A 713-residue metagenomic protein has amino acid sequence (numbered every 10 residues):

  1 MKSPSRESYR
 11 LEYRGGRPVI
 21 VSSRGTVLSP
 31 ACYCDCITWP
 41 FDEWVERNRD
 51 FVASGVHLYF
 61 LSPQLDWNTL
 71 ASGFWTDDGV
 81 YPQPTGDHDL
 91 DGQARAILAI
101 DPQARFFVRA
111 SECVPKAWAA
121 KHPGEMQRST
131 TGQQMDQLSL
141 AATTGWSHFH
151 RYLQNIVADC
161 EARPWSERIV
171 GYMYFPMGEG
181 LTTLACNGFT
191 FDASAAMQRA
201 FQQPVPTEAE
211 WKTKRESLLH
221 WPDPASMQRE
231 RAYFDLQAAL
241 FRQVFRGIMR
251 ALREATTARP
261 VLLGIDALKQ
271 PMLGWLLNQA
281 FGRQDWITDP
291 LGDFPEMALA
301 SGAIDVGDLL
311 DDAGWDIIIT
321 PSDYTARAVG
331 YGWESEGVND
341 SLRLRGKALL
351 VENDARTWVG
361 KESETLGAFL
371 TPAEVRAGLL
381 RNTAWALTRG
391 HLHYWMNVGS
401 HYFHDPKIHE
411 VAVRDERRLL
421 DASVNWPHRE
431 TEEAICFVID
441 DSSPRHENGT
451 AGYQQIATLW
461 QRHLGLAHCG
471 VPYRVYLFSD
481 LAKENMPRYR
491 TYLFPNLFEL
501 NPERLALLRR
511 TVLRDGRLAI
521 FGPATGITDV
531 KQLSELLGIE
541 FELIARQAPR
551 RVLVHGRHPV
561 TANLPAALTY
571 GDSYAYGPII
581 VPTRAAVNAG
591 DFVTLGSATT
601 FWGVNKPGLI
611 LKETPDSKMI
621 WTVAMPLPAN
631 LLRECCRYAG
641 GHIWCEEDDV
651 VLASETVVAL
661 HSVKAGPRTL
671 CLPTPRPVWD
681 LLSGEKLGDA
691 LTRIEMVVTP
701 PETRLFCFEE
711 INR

Functional and structural regions predicted by a protein language model:
M1-F51, V424-W426: N-terminal carbohydrate-binding accessory modules
V27-P40, L65-H88, T131-R151, D159 (+9 more regions): The substrate-binding groove and active-site-proximal loops of carbohydrate-active enzymes, especially glycoside
L28-C34, Y59-L61, F106-A110, V170-Y174 (+4 more regions): Hydrophobic faces of well-ordered beta-strands that scaffold small-molecule active sites in alpha/beta enzyme cores
W39-D42, E296-L309, G465-N485: A short, well-structured beta->alpha microelement
E43-S129, I248-A255, E499: Aromatic-lined substrate-binding rim segments of carbohydrate-active enzymes
S111-C113, A119-I317, P321-Y324, A328-G332 (+1 more regions): Polysaccharide-binding and catalytic clefts of secreted carbohydrate-active enzymes
G264-Q461, A545-T583, L595-S597, G603-K612 (+2 more regions): Hydrophobic targeting/anchoring helices
E374-R376, P495-R713: A conserved amphipathic helix/loop scaffold that creates a polar/acidic microenvironment used either to coordinate
